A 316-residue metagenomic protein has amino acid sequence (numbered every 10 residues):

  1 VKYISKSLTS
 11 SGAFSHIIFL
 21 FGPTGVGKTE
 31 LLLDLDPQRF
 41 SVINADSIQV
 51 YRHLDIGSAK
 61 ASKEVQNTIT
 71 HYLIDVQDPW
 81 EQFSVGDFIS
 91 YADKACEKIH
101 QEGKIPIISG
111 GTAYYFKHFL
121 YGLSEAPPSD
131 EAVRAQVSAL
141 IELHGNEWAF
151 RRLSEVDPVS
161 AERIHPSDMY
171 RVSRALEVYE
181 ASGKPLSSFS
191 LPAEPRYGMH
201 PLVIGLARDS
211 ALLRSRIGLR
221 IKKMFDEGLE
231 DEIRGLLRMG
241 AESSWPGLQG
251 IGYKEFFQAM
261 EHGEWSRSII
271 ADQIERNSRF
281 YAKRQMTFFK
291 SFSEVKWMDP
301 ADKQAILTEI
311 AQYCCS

Functional and structural regions predicted by a protein language model:
V1-S316: Phosphate/pyrophosphate-binding catalytic cores of soluble transferases and nucleic-acid-acting enzymes
